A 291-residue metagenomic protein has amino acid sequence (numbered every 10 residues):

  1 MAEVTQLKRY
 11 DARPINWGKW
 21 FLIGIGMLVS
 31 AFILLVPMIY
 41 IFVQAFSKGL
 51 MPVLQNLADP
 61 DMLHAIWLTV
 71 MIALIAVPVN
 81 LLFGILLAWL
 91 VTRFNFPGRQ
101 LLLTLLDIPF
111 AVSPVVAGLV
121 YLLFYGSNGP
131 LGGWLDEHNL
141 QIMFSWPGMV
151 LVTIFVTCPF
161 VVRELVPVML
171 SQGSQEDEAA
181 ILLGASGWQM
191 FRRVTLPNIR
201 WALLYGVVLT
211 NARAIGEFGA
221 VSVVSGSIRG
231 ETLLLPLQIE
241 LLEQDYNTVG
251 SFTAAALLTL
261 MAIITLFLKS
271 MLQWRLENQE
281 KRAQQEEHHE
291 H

Functional and structural regions predicted by a protein language model:
A2-Q6, F21-I25, V36, Y40 (+4 more regions): C-terminal transmembrane helix and the adjacent membrane-cytosol boundary/short C-terminal tail of inner/organellar
T5-P14, L50-A58, L63, G98-R99 (+3 more regions): Membrane-interfacial helix termini and adjacent extracytoplasmic/periplasmic loops of multi-pass transporters
K8-W20, I41-P78, R93-F96, L242-T248: Periplasmic/extracellular loop-to-transmembrane helix junction in inner-membrane transport proteins
D11-P14, I75-L106, L119-L123, G133-W134 (+2 more regions): Transmembrane-helix boundary motif in ABC transporter permease subunits
N16, V53, L57-P60, F218-L272: Interhelical loop and adjacent transmembrane-helix boundary motif in polytopic membrane transport permeases
G24-L28, I108, F155-G173, G187-A220 (+2 more regions): Transmembrane alpha-helices
F32, W67, M71-F83, L87 (+5 more regions): Hydrophobic alpha-helical transmembrane segments of multipass integral membrane proteins, especially permease/channel
F110-G118: Transmembrane alpha-helices and adjacent helix-loop boundaries
